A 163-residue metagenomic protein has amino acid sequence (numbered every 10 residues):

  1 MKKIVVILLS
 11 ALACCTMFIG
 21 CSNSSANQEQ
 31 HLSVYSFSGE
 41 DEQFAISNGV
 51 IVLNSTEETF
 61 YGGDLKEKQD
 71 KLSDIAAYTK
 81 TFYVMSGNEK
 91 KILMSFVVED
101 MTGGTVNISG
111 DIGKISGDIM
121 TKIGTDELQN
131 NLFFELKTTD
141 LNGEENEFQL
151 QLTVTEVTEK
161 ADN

Functional and structural regions predicted by a protein language model:
M1-I4: Positively charged n-region of N-terminal signal peptides that target proteins for export
S10-A11: Classical Sec-dependent N-terminal signal peptides that target proteins to the secretory pathway
T16-G20: C-terminal motif of bacterial Sec signal peptides marking the signal peptidase cleavage site
S22-S24: Bacterial signal peptide processing site
V34-E89: Short, surface-exposed binding/anchoring microloops in extracellular/periplasmic proteins
G62-D64, N131-E135, Q149-Q151: Beta-strand secondary-structure signal
K90-E144: Short, solvent-exposed, Trp/other aromatic-anchored flexible loops in extracytoplasmic proteins
E144-N163: Short beta-strand elements
